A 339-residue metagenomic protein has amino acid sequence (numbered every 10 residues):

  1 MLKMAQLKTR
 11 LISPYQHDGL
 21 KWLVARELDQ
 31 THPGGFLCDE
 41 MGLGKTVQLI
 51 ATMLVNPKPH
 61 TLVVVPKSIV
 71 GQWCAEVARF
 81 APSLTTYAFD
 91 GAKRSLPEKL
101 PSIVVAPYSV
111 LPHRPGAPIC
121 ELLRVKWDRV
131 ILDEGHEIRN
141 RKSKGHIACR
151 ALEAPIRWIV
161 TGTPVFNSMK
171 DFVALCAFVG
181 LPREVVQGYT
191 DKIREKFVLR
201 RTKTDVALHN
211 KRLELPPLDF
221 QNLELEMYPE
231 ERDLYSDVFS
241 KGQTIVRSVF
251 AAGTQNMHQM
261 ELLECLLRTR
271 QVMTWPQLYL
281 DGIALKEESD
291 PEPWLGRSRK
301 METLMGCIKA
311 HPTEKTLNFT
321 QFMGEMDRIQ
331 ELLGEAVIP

Functional and structural regions predicted by a protein language model:
M1-R10, P14, V24-L28, P33 (+7 more regions): SF2 helicase/translocase NTPase motor core, specifically the RecA-like lobe 1 inter-motif segment between Walker
G34-C38, L62, L317: Short hydrophobic/aromatic beta-strand immediately N-terminal to the Walker A/P-loop
E40, G44-I50: Phosphate-binding Walker
Q48, P57, K211-E231, G253-P339: Conserved Helicase C-terminal RecA-like lobe
I50, S168-G180, Y235-S236, I329: PAPS/PAP-binding and catalytic site of the sulfotransferase fold
K58-P59, L84, W127, E153-I156 (+3 more regions): Short glycine-/polar-rich loops that comprise or flank the Walker A/P-loop and associated switch/sensor motifs
T61, I156-I159, T316: Hydrophobic/aliphatic anchor position in the core parallel beta-sheet of P-loop NTPase nucleotide-binding domains
V105-A106, V110, L123-R124, K144-A154 (+2 more regions): Inter-lobe coupling linker of SF2 helicases/translocases
